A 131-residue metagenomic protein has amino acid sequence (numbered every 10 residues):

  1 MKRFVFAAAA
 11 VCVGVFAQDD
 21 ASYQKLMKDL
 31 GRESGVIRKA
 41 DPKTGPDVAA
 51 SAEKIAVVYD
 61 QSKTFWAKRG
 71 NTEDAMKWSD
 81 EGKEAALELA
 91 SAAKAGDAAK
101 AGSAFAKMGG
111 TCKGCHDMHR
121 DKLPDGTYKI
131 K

Functional and structural regions predicted by a protein language model:
M1-F4: Positively charged n-region of N-terminal signal peptides that target proteins for export
A8-A17: Hydrophobic h-region of N-terminal signal peptides that target proteins for export in Gram-negative bacteria
A17-S51: Immediate post-signal-peptide N-terminus of mature secreted/exported proteins
R38-A49, E84-M108: Amphipathic, charged alpha-helical scaffolds that flank and support histidine-based chemistry in signaling
D60-W78: Short, solvent-exposed, charged loop/turn and helix-capping segments that join or cap alpha-helices on peripheral
G96, M118-D125: Inter-heme linker and motif-flanking segments adjacent to c-type heme-binding CXXCH motifs in c-type cytochromes
M108-H119: The canonical Cys-X-X-Cys-His
G126-K131: Short cysteine/histidine-rich metal-coordination sites, predominantly Zn2+-binding motifs
